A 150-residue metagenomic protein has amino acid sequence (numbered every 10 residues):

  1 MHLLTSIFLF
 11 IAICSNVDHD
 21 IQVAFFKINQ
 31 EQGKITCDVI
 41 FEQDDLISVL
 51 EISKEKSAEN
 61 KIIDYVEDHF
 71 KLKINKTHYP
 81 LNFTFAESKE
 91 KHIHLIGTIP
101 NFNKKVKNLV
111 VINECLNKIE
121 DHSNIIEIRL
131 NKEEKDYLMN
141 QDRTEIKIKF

Functional and structural regions predicted by a protein language model:
M1-L4, I28: Structural motif marking the loop-to-transmembrane transition
L3-I13: Sec-dependent N-terminal signal peptides
C14-F150: N-terminal soluble domains immediately following signal/targeting peptides that reside in extracytoplasmic
